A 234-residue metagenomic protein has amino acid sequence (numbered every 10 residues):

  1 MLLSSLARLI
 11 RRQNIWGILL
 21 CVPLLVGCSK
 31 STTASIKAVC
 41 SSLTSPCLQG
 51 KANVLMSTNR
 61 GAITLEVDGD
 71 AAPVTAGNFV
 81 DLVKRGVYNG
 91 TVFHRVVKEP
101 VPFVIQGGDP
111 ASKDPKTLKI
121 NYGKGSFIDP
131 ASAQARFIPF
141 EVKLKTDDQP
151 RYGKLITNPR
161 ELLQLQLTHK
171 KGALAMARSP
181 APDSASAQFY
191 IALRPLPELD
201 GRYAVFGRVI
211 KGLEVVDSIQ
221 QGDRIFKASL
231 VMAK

Functional and structural regions predicted by a protein language model:
L2, L6, C28-K234: Cross-family detector of peptidyl-prolyl cis-trans isomerase
L2-W16: Bacterial N-terminal signal peptides that target proteins for export
W16-L25: Bacterial N-terminal signal peptides
